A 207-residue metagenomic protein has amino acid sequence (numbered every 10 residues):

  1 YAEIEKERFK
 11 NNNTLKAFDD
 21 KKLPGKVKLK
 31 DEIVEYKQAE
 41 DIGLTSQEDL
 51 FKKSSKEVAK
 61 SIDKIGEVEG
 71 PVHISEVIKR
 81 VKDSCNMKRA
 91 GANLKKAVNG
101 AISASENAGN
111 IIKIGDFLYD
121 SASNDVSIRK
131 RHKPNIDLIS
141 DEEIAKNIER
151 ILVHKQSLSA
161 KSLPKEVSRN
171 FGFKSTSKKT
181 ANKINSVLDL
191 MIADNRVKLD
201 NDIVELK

Functional and structural regions predicted by a protein language model:
Y1-A2: A conserved SF2-helicase RecA2
E7-K207: C-terminal non-catalytic scaffold/interaction domains in large multidomain proteins
